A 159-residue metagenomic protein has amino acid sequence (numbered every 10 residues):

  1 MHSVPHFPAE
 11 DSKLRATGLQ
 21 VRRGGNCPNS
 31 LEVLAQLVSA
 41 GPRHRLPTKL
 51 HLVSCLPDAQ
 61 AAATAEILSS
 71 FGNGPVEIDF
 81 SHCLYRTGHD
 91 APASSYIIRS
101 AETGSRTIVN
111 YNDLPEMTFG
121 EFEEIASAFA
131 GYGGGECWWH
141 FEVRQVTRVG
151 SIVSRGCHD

Functional and structural regions predicted by a protein language model:
M1, T17-G18, C55-L56, Y111-D113 (+2 more regions): Fold-independent oxyanion-binding glycine-rich loops and adjacent beta-strand/coil segments at enzyme active sites
M1-H51, A62-A63, I108, E136: Glycine-rich phosphate/adenosyl-contacting loop at the front of the ribokinase-like
V21-P28, D58, D90, T147: Electropositive phosphate-/nucleotide-binding environments in soluble metabolic enzymes
Q36-P47, N73-P75, S127-G134, H158-D159: Alpha-helix termini
H51-P75: Short, electropositive alpha-helical surface patch
L52, G72-Q145: Conserved phosphate-binding/catalytic loop of the ribokinase/pfkB sugar-kinase fold
L68-G72, V153-H158: A generic structural signal for well-ordered alpha-helical segments
V146-S154: Active-site core of PLP-dependent enzymes with the aminotransferase class I/II
